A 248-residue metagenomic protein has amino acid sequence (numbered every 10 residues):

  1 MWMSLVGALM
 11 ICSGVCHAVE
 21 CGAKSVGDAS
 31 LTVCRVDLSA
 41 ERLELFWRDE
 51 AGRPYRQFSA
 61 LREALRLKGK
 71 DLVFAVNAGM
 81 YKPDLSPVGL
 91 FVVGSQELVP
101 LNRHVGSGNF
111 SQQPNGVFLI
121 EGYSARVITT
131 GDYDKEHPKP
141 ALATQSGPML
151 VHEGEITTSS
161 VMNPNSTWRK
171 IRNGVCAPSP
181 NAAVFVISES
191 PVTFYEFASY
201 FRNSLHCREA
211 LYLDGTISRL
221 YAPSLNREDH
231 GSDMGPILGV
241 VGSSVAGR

Functional and structural regions predicted by a protein language model:
M3-S13: Bacterial N-terminal signal peptides
V15-N109: Zymogen propeptides
D28, Q112, T144, R169-I171 (+1 more regions): Residues that act as N-cap/strand-start positions at coil-to-secondary-structure junctions
E50-A51, D132-E136, S188-P191: Short, solvent-exposed aromatic-acidic interface loops
D71-F74, G116-V117, A125-R126, P148-M149 (+4 more regions): Structural motif
S86-S160: Active-site-adjacent helix-turn-beta-strand microarchitecture at beta-sheet edges that either contains or buttresses
V88-H104, S160-V161, N165-E209, S218-R248: Conserved, well-ordered active-site substructure
